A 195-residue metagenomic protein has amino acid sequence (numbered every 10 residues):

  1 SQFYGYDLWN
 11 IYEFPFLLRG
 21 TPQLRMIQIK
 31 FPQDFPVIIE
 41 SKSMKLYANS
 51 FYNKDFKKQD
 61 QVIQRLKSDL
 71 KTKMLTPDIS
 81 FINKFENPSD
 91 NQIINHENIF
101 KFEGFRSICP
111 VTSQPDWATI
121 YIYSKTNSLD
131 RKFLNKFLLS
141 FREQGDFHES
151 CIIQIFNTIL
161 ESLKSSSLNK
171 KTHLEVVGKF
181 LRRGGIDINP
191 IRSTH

Functional and structural regions predicted by a protein language model:
S1-H195: N-terminal intrinsically disordered, cationic/polar leader segments that include organellar targeting peptides
